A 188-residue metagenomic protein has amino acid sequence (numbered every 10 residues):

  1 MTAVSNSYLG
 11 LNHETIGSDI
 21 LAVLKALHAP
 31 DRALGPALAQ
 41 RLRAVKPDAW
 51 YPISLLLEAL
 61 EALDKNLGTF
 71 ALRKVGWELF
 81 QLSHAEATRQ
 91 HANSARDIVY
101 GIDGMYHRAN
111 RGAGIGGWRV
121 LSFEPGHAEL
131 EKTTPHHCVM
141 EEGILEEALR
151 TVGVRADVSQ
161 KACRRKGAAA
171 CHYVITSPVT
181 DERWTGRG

Functional and structural regions predicted by a protein language model:
M1-A37: Charged, compositionally biased N-terminal leader segments and the immediate start of the first structured element
T2-G17, N110-C138, E142, V154-G188: Short terminal or interdomain "cap/linker" segment that borders an active site or interface and mediates
A22-D31, G104-G114, V179-E182: An acidic intrinsically disordered interaction segment
P30, K46-D48, H91-S94, E141 (+2 more regions): Functionally constrained cores in energy, signaling, and assembly domains
G35-C138: Amphipathic interaction/junction segments at domain boundaries or subunit interfaces
Y100-G104, G143, A156: Short Pro/Gly-enriched beta-strand edge/turn motifs at strand-loop
E147-R155: Conserved short hydrophobic interaction patches
